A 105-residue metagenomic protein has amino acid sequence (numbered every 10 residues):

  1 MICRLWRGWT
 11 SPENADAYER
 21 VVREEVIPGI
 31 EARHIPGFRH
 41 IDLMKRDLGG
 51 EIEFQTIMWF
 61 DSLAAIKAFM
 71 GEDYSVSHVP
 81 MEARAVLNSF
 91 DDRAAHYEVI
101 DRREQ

Functional and structural regions predicted by a protein language model:
I2-W9, H40-Y74: Short, well-ordered beta-strand segments in beta-rich or mixed alpha/beta enzyme and ligand-binding folds
P12, F60-S62, E98-D101: Non-catalytic surface loops within mature trypsin-like serine protease
N14-H40, H78-E82: Short amphipathic alpha-helical segments
A15-A17, A65-K67, R103: Intrinsically disordered, low-complexity acidic/polar segments
E19, K67, R84-L87: Generic detector of well-ordered alpha-helical segments enriched in charged/polar residues, highlighting helical
R39-I52, H78-Q105: Glycine-rich beta-strand-turn "strand-cap" elements at beta-sheet edges
